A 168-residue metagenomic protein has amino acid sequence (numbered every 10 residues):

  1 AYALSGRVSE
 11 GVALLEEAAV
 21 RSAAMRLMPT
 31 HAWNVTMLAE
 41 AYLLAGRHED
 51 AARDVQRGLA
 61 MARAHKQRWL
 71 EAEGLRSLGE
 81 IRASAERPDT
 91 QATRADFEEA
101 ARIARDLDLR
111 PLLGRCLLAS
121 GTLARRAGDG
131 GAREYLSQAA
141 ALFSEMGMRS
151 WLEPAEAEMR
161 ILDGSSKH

Functional and structural regions predicted by a protein language model:
A1-H168: Helix-coil-helix junctions within alpha-helical repeat/solenoid scaffolds
